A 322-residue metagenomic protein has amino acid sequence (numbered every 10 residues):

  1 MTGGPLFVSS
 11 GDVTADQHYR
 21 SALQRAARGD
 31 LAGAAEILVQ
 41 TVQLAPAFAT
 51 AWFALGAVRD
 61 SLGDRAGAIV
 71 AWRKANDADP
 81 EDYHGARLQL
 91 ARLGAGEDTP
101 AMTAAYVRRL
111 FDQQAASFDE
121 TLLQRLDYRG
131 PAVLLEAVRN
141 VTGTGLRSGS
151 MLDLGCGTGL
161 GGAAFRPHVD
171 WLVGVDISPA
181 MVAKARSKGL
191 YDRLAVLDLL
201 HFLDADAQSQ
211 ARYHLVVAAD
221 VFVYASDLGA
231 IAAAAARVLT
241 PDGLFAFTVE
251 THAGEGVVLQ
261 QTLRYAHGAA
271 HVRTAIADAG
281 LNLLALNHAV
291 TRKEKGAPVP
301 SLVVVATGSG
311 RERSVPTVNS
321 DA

Functional and structural regions predicted by a protein language model:
D12, P46, P80-E81: Short coil turns that delineate tetratricopeptide repeat
A15-D16, A49-T50, Y83-H84: Helix-start (N-cap) detector for alpha-helical repeat units in TPR-like alpha-solenoids, especially tetratricopeptide
L152, C156-A205: Class I SAM-dependent methyltransferase SAM/SAH-binding core
V217: A conserved beta-strand element that flanks and buttresses the S-adenosyl-L-methionine
G229-L244: A short glycine-rich, Lys/Arg-flanked "PGG" loop and its adjoining helix->strand segment in the class I
